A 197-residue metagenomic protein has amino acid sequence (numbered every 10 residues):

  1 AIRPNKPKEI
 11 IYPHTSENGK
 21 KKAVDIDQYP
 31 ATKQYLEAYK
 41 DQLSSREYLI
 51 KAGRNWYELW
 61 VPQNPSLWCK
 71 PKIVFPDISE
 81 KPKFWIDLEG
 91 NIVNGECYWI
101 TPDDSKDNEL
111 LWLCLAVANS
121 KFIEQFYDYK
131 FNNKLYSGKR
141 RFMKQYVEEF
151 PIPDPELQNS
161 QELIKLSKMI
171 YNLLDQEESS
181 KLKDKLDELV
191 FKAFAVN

Functional and structural regions predicted by a protein language model:
A1-Q158: Polybasic, glycine- and aromatic-enriched phosphate-binding surface used to engage nucleic acids
A31, P153-N197: Non-catalytic DNA-recognition/assembly elements of restriction-modification systems
